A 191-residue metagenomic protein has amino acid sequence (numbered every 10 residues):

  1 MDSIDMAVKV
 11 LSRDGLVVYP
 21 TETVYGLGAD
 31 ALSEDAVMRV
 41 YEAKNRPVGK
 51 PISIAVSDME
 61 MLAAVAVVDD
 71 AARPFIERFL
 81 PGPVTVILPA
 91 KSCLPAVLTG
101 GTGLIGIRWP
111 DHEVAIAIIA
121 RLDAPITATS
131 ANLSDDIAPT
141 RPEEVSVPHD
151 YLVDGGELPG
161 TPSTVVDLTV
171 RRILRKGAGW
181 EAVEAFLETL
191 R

Functional and structural regions predicted by a protein language model:
M1-R191: Active-site-adjacent structural elements in enzyme catalytic cores
